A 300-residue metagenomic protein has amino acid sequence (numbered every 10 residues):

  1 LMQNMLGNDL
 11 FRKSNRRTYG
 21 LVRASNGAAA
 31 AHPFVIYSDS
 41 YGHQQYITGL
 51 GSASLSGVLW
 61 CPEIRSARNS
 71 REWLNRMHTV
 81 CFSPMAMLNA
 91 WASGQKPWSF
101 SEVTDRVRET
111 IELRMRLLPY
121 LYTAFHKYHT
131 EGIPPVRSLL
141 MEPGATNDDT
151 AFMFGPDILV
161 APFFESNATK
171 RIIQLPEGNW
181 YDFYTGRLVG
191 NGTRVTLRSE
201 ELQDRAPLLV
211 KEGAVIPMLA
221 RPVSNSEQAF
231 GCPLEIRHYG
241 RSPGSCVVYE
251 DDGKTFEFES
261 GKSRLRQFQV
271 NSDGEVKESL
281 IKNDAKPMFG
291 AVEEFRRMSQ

Functional and structural regions predicted by a protein language model:
L1-D204: Catalytic-domain carbohydrate-binding cleft regions of carbohydrate-active enzymes
R205, V210-Q300: Accessory, solvent-exposed terminal regions and/or long lumenal/extracellular loops of proteins
